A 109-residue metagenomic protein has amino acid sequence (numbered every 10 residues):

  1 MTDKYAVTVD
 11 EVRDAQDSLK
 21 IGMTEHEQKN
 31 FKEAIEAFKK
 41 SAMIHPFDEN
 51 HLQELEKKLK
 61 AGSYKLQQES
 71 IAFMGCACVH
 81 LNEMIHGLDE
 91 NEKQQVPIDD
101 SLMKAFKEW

Functional and structural regions predicted by a protein language model:
T2-D17, G62-K65: TPR-adjacent "capping" and linker segments in tetratricopeptide-repeat scaffold/adaptor proteins
S18, H51, I71-F73: TPR repeat positional signature
